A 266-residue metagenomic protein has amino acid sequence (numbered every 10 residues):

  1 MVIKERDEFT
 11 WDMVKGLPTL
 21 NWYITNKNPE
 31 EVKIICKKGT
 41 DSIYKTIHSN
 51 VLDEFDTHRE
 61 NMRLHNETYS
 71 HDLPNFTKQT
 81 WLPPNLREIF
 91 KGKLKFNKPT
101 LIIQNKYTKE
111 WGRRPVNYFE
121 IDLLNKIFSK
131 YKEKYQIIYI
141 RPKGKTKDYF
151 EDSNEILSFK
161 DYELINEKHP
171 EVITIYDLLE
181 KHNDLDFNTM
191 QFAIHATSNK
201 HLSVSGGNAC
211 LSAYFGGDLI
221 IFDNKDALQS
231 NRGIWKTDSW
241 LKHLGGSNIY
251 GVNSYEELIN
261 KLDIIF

Functional and structural regions predicted by a protein language model:
M1-D7, E30-C36, K91-R114: Short hydrophobic beta-strand segments
M1-N66, M190-A193, N208-L211: Active-site and donor-binding regions of nucleotide-sugar-utilizing enzymes
K37, I140, V204, F222-D226: Generic beta-sheet signal
T40-E54, F150-H169, R232-L241: Short, aromatic/basic amphipathic alpha-helical patches
F55-K109: A nucleotide-sugar donor-handling region in carbohydrate enzymes
I103-T108, N125-F187: Catalytic donor nucleotide-activated moiety binding site of glycosyltransferases and closely related
A196-L202: Acidic donor-binding loop of glycosyltransferase active sites
A209-F266: Nucleotide-sugar donor-binding patch of glycosyltransferase catalytic domains
